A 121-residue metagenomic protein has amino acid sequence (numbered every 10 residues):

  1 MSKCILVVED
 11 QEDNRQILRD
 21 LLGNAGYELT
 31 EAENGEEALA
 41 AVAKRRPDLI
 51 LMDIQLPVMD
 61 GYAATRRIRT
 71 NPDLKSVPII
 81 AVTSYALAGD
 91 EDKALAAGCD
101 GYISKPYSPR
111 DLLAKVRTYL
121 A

Functional and structural regions predicted by a protein language model:
L6, E31-L49, D92: Acidic, metal-coordinating helix/loop segments flanking the phosphotransfer/catalytic sites of two-component signaling
E9: Conserved acidic carboxylate
Q16-N24: Charged docking surfaces used in two-component/phosphorelay signaling
A32-E33, L56-M59, I68, G89 (+1 more regions): Hydrophobic residue at a beta-alpha junction that N-caps the helix immediately following a catalytic beta-strand/loop
R45, P57, K75, L87 (+1 more regions): The feature encodes the CheY-like receiver
D53, T83: Active-site residues of response regulator receiver
Y107-V116: C-terminal output helix
